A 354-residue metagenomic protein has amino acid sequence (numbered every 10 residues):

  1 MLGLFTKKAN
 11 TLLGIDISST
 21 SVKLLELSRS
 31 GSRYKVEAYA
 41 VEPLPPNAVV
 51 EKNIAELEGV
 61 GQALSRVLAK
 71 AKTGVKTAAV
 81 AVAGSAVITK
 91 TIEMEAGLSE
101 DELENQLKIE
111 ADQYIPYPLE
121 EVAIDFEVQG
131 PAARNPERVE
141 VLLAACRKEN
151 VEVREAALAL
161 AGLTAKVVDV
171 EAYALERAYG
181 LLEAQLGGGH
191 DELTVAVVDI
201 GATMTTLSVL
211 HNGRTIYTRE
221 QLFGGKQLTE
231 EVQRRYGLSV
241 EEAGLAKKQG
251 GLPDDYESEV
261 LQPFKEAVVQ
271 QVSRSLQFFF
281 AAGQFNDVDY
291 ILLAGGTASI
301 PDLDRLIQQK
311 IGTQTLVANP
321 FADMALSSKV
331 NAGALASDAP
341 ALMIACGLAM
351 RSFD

Functional and structural regions predicted by a protein language model:
M1-E110, E152, G162-T164: Non-catalytic, solvent-exposed interaction/assembly segments
L13, S19, L25-E37, V80 (+1 more regions): Small-residue (GG/TT-enriched) beta-loop-alpha framework at ligand/catalytic clefts
P46-N53, I88-G97, Q129-A132, E137-V141 (+4 more regions): Short hinge/gating elements
L64-T77, A161, L238, S273-Y290: Phosphate/pyrophosphate-binding loops at sites that engage ATP/ADP/AMP, CoA/4′-phosphopantetheine, polyphosphate
V82-E183, Y290, P320-L326, A341-I344: Active-site neighborhood for divalent-cation/phosphate handling
A174-R177, A298, L316-D354: Glycine-rich phosphate-binding/hydrolytic loop that grips phosphoryl groups
L222, E230, R234, A243-Y290 (+1 more regions): Adenine-nucleotide phosphate-binding core of ATP-dependent small-molecule kinases
F264, N286-L316, P320-A322: Glycine-rich phosphate-binding loops at beta-strand->alpha-helix junctions
